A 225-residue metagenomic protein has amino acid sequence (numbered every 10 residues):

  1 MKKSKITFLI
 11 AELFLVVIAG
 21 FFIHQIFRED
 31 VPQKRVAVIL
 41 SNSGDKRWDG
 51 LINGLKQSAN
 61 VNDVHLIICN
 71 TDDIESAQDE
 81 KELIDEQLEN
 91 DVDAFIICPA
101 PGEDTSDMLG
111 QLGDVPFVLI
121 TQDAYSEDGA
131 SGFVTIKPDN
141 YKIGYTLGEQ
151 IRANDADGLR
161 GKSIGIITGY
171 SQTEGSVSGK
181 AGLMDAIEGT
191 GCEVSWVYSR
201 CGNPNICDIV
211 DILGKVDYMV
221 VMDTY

Functional and structural regions predicted by a protein language model:
F8-F22: Hydrophobic membrane-insertion alpha-helices, especially the h-region of bacterial N-terminal signal peptides
Q25-N42, G50-N53: Ser/Thr/Pro/Gly-rich low-complexity linker/stalk segments immediately outside membranes or between
I39-R47, I68-Q78, I136-T146, I166-G182 (+2 more regions): Hinge/beta->alpha junction and helix N-cap segments in small-molecule ligand-binding domains
W48-L66: Short, polar/charged alpha-helical segment
I52, K56, E80-I84, L88 (+6 more regions): Extracytoplasmic/secreted envelope proteins and their assembly/folding machinery, especially bacterial periplasmic
I96-F117, L183, S199-Y225: Hydrophobic alpha-helical
D104-K142: Flexible loop/hinge segments that line or gate small-molecule binding clefts
V134-G161: Hydrophobic alpha-helical segments within soluble ligand-binding/sensing domains
